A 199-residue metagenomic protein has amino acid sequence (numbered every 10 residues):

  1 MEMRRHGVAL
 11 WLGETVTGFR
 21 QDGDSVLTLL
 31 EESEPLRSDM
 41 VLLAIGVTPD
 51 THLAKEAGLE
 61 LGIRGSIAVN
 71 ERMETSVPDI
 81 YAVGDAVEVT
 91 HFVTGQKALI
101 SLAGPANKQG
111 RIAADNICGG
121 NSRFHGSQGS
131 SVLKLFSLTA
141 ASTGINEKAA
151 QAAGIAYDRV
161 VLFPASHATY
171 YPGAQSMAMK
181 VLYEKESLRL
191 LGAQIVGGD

Functional and structural regions predicted by a protein language model:
M1-E14, I145-E147: N-terminal glycine-rich dinucleotide-binding loop that anchors FAD/FMN and/or NAD(P) in oxidoreductases
A9-W11, Y81, D158-V160: General small-molecule cofactor/ligand-binding pocket signal
L12-D24: A conserved short coil-to-beta-strand element within the FAD-binding core of flavoproteins
L12-E14, I63, V161-F163: Short loop/edge segments at beta-strand edges and connector loops that shape dinucleotide/nucleotide cofactor-binding
G18, R72, K180-L182: Short, surface-exposed charged micro-motifs
Q21-L29, P35-N116: FAD-site-proximal beta/loop scaffold in flavoenzymes
E32-P35, S187-R189: Short acidic/polar mixed-charge low-complexity motifs
A86-G198: Mid-to-C-terminal Rossmann-like scaffold of FAD/NAD(P)H-dependent oxidoreductases
